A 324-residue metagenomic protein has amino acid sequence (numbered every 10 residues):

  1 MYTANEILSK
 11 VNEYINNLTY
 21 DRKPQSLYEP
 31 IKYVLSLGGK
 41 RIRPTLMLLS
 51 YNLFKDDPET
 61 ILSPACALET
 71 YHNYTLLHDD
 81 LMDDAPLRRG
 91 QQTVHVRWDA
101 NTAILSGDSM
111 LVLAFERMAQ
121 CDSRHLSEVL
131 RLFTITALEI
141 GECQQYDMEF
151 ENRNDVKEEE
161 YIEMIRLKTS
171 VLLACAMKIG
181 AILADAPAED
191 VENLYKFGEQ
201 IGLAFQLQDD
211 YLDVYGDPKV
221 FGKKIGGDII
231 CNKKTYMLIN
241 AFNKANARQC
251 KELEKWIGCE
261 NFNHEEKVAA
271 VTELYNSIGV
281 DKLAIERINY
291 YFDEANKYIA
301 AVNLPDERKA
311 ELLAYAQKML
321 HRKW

Functional and structural regions predicted by a protein language model:
M1-W324: All-alpha prenyltransferase/terpene-synthase fold signal
